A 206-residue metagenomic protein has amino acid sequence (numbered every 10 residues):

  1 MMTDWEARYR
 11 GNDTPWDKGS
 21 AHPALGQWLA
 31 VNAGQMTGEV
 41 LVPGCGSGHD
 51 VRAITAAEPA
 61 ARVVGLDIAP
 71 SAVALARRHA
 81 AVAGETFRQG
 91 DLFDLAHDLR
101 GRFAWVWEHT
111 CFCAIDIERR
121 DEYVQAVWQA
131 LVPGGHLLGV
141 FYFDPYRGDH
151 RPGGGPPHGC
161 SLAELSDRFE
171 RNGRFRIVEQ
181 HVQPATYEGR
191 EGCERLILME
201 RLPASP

Functional and structural regions predicted by a protein language model:
M1-V42, G46-L99, I115-A130, G135-P206: Class I (Rossmann-like) S-adenosyl-L-methionine-dependent methyltransferase catalytic domain, capturing the SAM-binding
W107: A conserved beta-strand element that flanks and buttresses the S-adenosyl-L-methionine
T110, A114: Short catalytic micro-motifs in class I SAM-dependent methyltransferases
